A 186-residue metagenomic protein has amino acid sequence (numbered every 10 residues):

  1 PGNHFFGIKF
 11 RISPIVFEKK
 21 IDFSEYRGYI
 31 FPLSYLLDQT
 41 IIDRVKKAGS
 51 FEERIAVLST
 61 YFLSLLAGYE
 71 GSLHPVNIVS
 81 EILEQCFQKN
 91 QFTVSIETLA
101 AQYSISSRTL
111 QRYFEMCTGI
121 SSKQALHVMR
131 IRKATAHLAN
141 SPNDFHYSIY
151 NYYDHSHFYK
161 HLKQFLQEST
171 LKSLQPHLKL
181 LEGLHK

Functional and structural regions predicted by a protein language model:
P1-S80, F87-K89, S95-E97, Y103-S107 (+3 more regions): Alpha-helical bundle regulatory/interaction domains
Q85-K89, A136-H137: Short alpha-helical segment immediately N-terminal to, or the first helix within, an HTH/HTH-like DNA-binding domain
V94-E97, Q111-M116, K123-L126: Long, low-complexity intrinsically disordered regions
F114, L126, L162-K163, L174: DNA major-groove recognition helix of helix-turn-helix
L166: Short, basic/aromatic recognition patches that contact phosphate-bearing ligands
